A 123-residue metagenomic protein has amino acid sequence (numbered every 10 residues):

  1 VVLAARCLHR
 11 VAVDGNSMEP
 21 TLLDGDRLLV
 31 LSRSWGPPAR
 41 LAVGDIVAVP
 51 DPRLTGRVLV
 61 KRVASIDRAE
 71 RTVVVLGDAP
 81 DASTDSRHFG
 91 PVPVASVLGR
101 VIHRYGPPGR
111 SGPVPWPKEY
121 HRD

Functional and structural regions predicted by a protein language model:
V1-D123: Extended hydrophobic leader/signal-anchor segments used for secretion and membrane insertion
